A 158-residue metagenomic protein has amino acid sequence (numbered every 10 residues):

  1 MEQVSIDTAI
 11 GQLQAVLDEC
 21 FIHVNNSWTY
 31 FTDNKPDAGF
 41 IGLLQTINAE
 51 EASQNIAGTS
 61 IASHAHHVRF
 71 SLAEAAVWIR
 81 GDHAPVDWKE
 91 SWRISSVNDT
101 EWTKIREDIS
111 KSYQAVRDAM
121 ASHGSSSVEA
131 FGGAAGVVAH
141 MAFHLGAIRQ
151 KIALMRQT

Functional and structural regions predicted by a protein language model:
M1-N25, T29-D37, I41-L44, A49-E90 (+1 more regions): Short, contiguous alpha-helical
R93-A142: Acidic/histidine-rich alpha-helical segments that form the ligand environment of transition-metal centers
